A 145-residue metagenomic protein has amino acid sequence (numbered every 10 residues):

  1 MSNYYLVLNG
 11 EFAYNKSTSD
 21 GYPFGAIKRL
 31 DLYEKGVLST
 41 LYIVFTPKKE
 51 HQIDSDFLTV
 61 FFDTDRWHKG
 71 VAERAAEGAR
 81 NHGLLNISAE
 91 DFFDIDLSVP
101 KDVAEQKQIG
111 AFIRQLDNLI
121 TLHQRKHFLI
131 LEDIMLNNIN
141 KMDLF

Functional and structural regions predicted by a protein language model:
M1-F145: Feature detects amphipathic, helix-rich regulatory segments
